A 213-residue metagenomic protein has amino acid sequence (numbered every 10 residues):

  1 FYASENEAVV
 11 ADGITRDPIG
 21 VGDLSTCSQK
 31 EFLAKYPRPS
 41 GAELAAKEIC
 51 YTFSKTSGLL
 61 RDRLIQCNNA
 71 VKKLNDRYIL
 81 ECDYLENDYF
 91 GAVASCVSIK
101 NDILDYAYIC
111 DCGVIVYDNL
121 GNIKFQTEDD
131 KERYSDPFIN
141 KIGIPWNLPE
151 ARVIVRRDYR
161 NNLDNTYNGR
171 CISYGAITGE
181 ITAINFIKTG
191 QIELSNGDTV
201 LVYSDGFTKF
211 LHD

Functional and structural regions predicted by a protein language model:
F1-D213: PP2C/PPM-type serine/threonine phosphatase catalytic domain
